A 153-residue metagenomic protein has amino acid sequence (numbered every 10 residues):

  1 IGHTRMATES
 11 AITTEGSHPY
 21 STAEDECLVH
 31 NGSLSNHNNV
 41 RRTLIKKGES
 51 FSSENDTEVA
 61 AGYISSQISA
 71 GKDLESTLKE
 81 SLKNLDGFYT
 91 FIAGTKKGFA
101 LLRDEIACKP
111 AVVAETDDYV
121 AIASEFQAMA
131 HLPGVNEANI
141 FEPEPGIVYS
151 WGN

Functional and structural regions predicted by a protein language model:
G2-N153: N-terminal segments that mediate ammonia production and transfer in glutamine-dependent amidotransferase systems
